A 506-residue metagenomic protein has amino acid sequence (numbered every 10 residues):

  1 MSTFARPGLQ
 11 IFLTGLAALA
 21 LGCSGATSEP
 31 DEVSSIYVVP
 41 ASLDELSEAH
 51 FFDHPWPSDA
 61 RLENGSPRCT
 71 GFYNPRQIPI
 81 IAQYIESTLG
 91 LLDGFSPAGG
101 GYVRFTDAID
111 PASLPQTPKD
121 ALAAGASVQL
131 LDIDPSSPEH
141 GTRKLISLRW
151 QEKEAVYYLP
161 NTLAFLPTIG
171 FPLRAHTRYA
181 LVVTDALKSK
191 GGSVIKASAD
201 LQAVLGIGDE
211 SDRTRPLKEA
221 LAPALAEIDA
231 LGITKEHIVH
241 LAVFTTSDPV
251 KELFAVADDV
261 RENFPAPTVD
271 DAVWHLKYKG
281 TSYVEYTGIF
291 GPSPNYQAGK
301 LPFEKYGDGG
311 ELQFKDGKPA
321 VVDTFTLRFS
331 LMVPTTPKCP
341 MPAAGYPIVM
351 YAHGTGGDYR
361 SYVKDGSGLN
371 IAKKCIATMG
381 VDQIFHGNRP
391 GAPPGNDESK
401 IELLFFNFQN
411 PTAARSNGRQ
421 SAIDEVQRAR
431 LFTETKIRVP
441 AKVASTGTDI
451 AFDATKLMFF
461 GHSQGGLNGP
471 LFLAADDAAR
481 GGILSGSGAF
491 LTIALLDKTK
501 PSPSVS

Functional and structural regions predicted by a protein language model:
M1-L13: Bacterial N-terminal signal peptides that target proteins for export
L19-G22: C-terminal motif of bacterial Sec signal peptides marking the signal peptidase cleavage site
A26-L301: Acidic, low-complexity Ser/Thr/Gly/Pro-rich repeat segments typical of extracellular/periplasmic and surface-exposed
L114-K119, H140-T142, A175-R178, K190-Q202 (+8 more regions): Short, solvent-exposed loop/turn and secondary-structure capping segments
K300-T326, P340-S445: Cap/lid segment of the alpha/beta-hydrolase catalytic domain
D382, F460, S485-G486: Alpha/beta-hydrolase-fold catalytic nucleophile elbow
P394, E398-I401, P470-S506: Hydrolase active-site cap/lid region
K456-G465, G469: Gly/Ala-rich beta-loop-alpha elbow adjacent to hydrolase catalytic centers
